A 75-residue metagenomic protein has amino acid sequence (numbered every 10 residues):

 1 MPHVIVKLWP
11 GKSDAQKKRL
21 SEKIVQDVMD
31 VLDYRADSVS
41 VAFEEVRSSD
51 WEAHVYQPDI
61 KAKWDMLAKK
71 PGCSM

Functional and structural regions predicted by a protein language model:
P2-M75: A domain-level signal for the structural core that forms small-molecule/cofactor-binding pockets and catalytic centers
